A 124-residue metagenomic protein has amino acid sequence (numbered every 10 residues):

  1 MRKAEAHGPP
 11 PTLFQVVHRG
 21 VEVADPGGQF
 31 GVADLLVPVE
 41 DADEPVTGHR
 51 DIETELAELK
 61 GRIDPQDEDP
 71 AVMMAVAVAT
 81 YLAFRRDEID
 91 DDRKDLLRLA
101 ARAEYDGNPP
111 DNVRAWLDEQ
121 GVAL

Functional and structural regions predicted by a protein language model:
M1-L124: Acidic, polar-rich N-terminal leader regions of halophilic archaeal proteins
